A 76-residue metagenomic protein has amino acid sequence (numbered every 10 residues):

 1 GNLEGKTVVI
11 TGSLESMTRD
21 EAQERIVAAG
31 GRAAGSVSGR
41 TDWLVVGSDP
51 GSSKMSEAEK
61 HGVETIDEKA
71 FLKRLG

Functional and structural regions predicted by a protein language model:
G1-G76: DNA strand-break repair and replication-stress modules
